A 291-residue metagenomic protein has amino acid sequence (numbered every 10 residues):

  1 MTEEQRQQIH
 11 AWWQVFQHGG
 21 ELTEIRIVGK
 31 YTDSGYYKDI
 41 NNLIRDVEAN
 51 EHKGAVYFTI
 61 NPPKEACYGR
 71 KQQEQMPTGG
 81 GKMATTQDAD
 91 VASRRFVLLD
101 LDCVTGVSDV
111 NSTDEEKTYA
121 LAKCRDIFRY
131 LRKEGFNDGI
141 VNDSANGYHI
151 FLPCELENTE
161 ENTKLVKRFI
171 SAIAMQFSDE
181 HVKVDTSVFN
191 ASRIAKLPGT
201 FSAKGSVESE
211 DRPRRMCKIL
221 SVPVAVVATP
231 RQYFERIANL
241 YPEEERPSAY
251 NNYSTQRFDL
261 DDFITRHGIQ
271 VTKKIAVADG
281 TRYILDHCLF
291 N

Functional and structural regions predicted by a protein language model:
M1-N146, P153-A172, L260, I269: Signature for HUH/AEP ssDNA processing cores
I27, R215-M216: Positively charged, low-complexity intrinsically disordered regions
D88, G139, T186, A276-V277: Residues embedded in well-ordered secondary-structure elements
R95-E134, A145-Q176, R193-S209, R215 (+2 more regions): Modules that initiate DNA replication and primer synthesis
I140-N146, V182-F189: Short, glycine/acidic-rich hinge or "gate" loops at secondary-structure transitions that mediate conformational
M175-K183: Histidine/cysteine- and/or acidic
